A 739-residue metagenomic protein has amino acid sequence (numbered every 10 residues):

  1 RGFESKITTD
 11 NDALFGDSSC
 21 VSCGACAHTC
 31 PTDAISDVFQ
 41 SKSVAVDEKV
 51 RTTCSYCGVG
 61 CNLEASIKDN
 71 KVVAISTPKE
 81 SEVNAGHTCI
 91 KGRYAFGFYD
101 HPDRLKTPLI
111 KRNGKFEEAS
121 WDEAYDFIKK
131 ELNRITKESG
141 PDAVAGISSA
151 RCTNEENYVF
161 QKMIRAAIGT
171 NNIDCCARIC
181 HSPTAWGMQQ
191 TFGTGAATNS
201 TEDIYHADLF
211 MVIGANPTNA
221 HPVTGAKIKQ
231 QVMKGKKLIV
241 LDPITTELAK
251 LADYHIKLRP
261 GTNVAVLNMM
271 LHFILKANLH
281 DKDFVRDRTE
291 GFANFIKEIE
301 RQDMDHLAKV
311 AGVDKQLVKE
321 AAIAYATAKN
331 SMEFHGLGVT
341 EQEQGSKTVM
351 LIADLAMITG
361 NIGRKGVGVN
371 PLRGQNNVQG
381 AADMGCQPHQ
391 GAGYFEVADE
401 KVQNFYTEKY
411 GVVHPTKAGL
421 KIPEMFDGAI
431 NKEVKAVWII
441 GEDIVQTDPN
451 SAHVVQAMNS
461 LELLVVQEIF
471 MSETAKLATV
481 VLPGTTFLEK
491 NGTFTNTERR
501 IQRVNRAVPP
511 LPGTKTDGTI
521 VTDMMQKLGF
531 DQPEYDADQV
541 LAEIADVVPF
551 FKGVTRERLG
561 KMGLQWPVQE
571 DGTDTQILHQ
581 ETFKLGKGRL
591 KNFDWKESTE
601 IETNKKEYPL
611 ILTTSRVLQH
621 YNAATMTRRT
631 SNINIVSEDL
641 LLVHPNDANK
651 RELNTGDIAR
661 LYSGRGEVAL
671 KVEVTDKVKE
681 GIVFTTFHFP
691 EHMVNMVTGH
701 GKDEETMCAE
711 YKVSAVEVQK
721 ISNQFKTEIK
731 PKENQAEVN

Functional and structural regions predicted by a protein language model:
R1-A277, D287, G291, F295 (+4 more regions): N-terminal export/assembly segments and adjacent metallocofactor-ligating motifs of anaerobic energy-metabolism
R1-G2, K111-K115, L279-K315, A392 (+7 more regions): N-terminal leader/propeptide and maturation segments of large enzyme subunits in energy/redox metabolism and hydrolases
E4, I244-E247, I469-N505: Flexible glycine/proline-rich, aromatic-decorated loop/lid segments
T9-A13, K250-L258, P483-T485, E489 (+1 more regions): Short beta-alpha connecting loops at secondary-structure transitions that line or flank enzyme active sites
R165, F426-V434, E442-E489, N646 (+1 more regions): Hydrophobic alpha/beta core scaffold segments
A326-I430, L528, G572, T582-G588 (+1 more regions): A glycine-rich, hydrophobic/aromatic-adjacent loop/helix-cap motif
L372, Q379-Q387, A537-S631: Long, low-complexity segments enriched in small/aliphatic residues
P510-E570, T630-L641, N646-N739: Long, contiguous, secondary-structure-rich segments that constitute the structural scaffold of globular domains
